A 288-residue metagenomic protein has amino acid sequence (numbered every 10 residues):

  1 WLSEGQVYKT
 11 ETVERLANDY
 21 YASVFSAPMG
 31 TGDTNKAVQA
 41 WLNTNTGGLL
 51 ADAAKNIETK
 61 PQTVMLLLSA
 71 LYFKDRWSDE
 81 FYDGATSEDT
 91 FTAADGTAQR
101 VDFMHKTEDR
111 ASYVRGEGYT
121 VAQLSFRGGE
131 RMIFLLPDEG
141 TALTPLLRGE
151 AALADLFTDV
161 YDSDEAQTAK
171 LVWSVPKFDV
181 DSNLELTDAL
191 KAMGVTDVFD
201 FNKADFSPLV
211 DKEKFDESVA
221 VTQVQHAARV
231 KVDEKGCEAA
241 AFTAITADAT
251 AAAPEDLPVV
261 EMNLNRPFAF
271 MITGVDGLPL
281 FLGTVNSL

Functional and structural regions predicted by a protein language model:
W1-G140, D164-P254: Non-catalytic, conformational "gating/processing" segments within enzyme and secreted inhibitor domains
V24, E80, L156, P267-A269 (+1 more regions): Intrinsic disorder/low-structure terminal segments
L67, T120-L135, P254-L288: Extended hydrophobic
E80-D83, P137, P145-A151, A244-I245 (+2 more regions): Composition- and surface-driven signal marking solvent-exposed, interaction-prone regions in large proteins
P137-Q167: Internal alpha/beta scaffold segment
